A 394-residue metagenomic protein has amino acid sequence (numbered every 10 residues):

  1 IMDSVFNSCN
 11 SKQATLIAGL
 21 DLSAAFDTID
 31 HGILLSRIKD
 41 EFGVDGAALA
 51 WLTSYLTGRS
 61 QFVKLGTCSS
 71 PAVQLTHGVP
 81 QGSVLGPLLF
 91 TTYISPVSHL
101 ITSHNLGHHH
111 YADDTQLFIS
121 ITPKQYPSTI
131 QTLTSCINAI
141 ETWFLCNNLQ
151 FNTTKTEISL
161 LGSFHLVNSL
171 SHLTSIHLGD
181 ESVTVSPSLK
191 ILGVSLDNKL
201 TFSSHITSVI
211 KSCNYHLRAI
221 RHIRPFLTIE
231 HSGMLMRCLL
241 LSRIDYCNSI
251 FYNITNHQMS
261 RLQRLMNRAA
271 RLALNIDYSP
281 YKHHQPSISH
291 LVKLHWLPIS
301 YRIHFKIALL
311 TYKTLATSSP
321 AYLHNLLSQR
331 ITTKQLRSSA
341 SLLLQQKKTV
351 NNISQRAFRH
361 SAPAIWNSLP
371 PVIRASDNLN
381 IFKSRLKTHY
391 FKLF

Functional and structural regions predicted by a protein language model:
I1-F394: Hydrophobic/basic alpha-helical segments
